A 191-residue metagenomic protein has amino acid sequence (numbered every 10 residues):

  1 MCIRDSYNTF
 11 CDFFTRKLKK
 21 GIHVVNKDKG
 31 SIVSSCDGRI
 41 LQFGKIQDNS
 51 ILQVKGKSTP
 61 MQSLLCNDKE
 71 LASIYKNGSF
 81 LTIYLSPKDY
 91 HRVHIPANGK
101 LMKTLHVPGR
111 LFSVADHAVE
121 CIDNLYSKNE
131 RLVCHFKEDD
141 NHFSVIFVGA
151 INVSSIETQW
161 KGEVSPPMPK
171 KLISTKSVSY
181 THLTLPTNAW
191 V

Functional and structural regions predicted by a protein language model:
M1-D5, T181-T187: Conserved small/polar residues in nucleotide/adenosyl-binding loops
R4-L65, S73: Extended, compositionally biased flexible segments
F10-F13, K17, G78, A115 (+1 more regions): Generic signature of intrinsically disordered, low-complexity segments enriched in small/polar residues
S34-I40, A97-G99, P169, L183: Generic structural motif
G44, L105, P186: Anionic group-transfer/hydrolysis microenvironments
S50-Y75, F80-Y90, P96, T104-S177: Cytosolic, membrane-proximal regulatory domains of ion/volume homeostasis and mechanosensation machinery
